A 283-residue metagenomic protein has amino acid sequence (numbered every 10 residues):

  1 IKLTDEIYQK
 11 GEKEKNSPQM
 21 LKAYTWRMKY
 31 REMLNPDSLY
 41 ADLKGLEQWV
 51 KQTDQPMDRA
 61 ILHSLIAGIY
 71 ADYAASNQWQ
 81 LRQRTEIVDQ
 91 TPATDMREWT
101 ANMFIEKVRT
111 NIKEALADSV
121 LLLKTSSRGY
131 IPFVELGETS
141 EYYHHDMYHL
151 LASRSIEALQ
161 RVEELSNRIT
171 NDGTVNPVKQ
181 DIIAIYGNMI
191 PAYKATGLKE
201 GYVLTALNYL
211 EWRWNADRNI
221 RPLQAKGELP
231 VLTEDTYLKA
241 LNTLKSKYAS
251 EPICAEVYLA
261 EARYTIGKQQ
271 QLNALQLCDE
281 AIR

Functional and structural regions predicted by a protein language model:
I1-R283: Extracytoplasmic/secretory-pathway proteins
